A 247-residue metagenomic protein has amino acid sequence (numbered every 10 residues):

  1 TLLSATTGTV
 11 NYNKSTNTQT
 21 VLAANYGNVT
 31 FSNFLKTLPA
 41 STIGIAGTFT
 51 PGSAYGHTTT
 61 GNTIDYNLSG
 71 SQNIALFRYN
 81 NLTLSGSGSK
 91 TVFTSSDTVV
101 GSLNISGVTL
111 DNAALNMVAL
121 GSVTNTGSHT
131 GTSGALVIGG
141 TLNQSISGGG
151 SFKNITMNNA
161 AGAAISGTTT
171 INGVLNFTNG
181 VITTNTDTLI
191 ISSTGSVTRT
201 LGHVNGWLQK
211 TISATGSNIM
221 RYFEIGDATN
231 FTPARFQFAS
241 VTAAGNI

Functional and structural regions predicted by a protein language model:
T1-I247: Extracellular beta-sheet-rich ligand-binding/adhesion modules
